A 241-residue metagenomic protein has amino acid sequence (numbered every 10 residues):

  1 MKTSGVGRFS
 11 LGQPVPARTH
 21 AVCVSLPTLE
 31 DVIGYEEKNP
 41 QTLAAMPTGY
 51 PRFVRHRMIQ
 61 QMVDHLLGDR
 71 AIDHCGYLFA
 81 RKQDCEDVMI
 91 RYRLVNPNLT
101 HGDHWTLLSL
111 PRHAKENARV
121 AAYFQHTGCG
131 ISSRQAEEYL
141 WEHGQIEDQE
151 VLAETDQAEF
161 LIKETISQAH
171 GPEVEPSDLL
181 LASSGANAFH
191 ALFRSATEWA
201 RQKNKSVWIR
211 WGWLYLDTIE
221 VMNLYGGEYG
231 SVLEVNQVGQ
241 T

Functional and structural regions predicted by a protein language model:
M1-A191, S195-Q202, S206, W211-Q240: Conserved N-terminal alpha-helix of the aminotransferase class I/II PLP-enzyme fold
